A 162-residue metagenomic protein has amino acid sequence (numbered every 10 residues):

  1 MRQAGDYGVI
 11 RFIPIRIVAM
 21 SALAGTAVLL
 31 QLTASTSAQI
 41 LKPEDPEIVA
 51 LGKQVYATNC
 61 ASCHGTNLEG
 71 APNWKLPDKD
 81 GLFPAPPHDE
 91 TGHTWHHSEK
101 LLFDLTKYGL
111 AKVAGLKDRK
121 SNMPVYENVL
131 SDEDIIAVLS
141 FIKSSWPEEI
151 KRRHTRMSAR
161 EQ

Functional and structural regions predicted by a protein language model:
Y7-A22: Bacterial N-terminal signal peptides that target proteins for export
A19-Q31: Bacterial N-terminal signal peptides
Q31-V55, R152-R153, M157, E161: Electrostatic cytochrome c docking/interface patches
E47, K53-P84, Y108-R119, S145-R152: Periplasmic/extracellular electron-transfer cofactor-ligation site, primarily the c-type cytochrome heme-c attachment
I48, Y56, S98, L102 (+1 more regions): Stable alpha-helical elements in mature extracytoplasmic
K53, E69-F103, V125-V129: Gly/Gly-Pro-rich "capping" loops immediately C-terminal to redox-active cysteine motifs in periplasmic/lumenal
A57, V113-Q162: Flexible coil segments in periplasmic/lumen-exposed cytochrome c-class electron-transfer proteins
